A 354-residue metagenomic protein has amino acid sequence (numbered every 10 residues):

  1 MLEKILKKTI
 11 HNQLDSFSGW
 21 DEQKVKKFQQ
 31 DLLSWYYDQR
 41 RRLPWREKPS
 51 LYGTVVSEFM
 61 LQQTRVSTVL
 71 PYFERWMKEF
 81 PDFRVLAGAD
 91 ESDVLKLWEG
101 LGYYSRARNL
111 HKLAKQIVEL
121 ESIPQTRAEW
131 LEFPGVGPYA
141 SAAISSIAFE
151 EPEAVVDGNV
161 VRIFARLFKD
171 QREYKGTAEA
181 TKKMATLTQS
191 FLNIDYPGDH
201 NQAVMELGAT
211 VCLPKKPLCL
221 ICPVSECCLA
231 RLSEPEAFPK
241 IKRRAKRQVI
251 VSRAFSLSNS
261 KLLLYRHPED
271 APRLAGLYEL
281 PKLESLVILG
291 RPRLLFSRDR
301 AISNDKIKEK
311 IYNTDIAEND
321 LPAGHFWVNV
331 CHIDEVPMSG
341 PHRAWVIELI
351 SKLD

Functional and structural regions predicted by a protein language model:
M1-R41, E47, E206-D354: Intrinsically disordered, low-complexity, charged terminal extensions of DNA damage-control enzymes
S16-W20, D31, W35-L220, V224-E234: Catalytic cores of DNA base-excision repair glycosylases
